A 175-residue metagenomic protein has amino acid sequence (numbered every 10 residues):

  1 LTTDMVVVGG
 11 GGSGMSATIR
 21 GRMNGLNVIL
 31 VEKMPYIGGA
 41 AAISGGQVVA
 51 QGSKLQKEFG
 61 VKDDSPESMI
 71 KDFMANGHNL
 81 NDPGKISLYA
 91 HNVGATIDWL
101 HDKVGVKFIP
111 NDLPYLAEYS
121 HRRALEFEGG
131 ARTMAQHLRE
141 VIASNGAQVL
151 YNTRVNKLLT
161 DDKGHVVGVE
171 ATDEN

Functional and structural regions predicted by a protein language model:
L1-M5, M23-G25, I109: Extreme N-terminal leader/targeting segments of oxidoreductases
L1-S13, I29: Beta1/beta-strand and adjacent pyrophosphate-binding region of the FAD-binding site in flavoprotein oxidoreductases
T3, G10, N145, L150 (+1 more regions): Generic alpha-helical hydrophobic packing signal
G12, A17, M34: Accessory carbohydrate-recognition regions in carbohydrate-active enzymes
G12, K54, N175: Flexible, active-site-proximal loop/turn residues at the rims of small-molecule/cofactor binding pockets and catalytic
T18, R22: Gly/Ala-rich phosphate-binding loop of Rossmann-like dinucleotide-binding domains, activating on the conserved
N27, K33-Q148, N152-K157, H165: Conserved N-terminal/central alpha/beta ligand/cofactor-binding core
L159-N175: Conserved beta-strand-loop-beta-strand element in the redox core of flavoprotein oxidoreductases
